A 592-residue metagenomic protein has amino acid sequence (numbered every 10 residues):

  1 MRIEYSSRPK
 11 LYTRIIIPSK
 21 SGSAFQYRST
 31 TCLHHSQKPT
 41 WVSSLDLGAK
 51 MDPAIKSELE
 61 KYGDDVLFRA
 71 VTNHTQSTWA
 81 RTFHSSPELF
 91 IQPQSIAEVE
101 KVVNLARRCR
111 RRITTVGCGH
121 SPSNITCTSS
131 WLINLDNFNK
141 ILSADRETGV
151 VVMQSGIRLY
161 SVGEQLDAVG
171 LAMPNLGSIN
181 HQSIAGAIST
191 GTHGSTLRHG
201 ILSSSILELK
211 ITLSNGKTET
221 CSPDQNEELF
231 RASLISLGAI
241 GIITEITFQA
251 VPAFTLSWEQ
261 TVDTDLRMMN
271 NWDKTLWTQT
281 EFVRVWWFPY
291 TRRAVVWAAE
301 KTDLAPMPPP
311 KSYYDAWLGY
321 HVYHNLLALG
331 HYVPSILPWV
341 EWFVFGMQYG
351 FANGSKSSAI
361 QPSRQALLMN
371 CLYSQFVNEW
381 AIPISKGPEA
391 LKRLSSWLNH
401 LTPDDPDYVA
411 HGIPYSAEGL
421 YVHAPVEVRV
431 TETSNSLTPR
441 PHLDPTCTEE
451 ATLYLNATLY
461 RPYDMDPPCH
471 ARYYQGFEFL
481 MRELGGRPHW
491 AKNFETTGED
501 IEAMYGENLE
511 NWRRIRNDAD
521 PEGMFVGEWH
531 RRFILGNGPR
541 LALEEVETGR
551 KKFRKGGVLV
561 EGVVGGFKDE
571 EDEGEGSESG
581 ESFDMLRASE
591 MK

Functional and structural regions predicted by a protein language model:
R2, Y12-I16, F25-Y27, T31-K592: Noncatalytic alpha-helical scaffold of FAD-dependent oxidoreductases
S21-S23: Low-complexity, intrinsically disordered Ser/Thr/Pro- and acidic-rich segments
